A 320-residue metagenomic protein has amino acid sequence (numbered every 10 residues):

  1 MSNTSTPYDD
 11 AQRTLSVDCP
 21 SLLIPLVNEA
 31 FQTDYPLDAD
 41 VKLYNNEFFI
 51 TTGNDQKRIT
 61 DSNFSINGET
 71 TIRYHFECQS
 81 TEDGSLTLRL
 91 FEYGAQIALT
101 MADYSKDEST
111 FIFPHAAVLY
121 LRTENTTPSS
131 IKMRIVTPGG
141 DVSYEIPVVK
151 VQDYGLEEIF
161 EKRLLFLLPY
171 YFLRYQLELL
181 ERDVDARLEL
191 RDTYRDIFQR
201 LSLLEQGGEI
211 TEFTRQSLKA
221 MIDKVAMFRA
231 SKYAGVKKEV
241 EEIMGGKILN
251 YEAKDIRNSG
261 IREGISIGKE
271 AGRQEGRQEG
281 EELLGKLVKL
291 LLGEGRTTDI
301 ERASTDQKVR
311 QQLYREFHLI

Functional and structural regions predicted by a protein language model:
M1-Y233: Conserved single-residue anchors adjacent to enzymatic active/cofactor-binding motifs
S65-Q79, A102-D103, E181-I320: Short, charged alpha-helical interaction segments and adjacent helix-coil junctions
